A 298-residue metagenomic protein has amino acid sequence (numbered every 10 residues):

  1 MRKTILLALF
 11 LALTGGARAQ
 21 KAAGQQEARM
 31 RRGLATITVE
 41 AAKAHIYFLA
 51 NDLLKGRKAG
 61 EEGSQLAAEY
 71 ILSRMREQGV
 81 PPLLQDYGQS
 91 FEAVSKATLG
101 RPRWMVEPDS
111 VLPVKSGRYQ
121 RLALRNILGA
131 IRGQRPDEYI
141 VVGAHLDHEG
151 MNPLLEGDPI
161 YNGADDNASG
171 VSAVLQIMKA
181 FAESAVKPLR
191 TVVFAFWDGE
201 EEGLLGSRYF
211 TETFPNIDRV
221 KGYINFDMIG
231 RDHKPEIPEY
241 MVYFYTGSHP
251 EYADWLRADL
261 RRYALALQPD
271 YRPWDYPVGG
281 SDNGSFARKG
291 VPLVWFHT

Functional and structural regions predicted by a protein language model:
M1-G24: Bacterial Sec-dependent N-terminal signal peptides
A19-P82, I131-R132: N-terminal hydrophobic or amphipathic helices/low-complexity stretches enriched in small/hydrophobic/Pro/Gly
A28-T36, D52-E62, V114-R118, L155-N167 (+3 more regions): Second-shell loop/turn segments in exported
H45-A50, Q89, N126-A130, Y139-G143 (+5 more regions): Structural recognition of the beta-strand scaffold that forms the well-ordered cores of secreted hydrolase catalytic
L49, M75, G117-P153: Acidic/His- and Gly-rich active-site-bordering loop/insert found across diverse amide/peptide-bond hydrolases
R57-A130: A non-catalytic alpha/beta surface segment that caps or lines the substrate-entry region of metallo-dependent hydrolase
I127-G129, V142-H148, N152-G203: Alpha-helical metal-binding/catalytic segments enriched in His/Glu/Asp
W197-W295: Metal-dependent peptidase/peptidase-like ectodomains
